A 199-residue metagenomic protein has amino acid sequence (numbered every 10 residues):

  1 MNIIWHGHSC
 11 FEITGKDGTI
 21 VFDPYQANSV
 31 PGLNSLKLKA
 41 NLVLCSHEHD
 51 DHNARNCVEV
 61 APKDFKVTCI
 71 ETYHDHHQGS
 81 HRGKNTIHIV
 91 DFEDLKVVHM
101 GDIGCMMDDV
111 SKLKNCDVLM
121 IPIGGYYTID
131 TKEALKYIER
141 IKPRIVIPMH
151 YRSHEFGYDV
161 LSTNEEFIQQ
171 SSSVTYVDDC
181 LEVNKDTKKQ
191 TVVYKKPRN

Functional and structural regions predicted by a protein language model:
M1-L42, H49-V118, Y126-E133, Y176-N199: Core dinuclear metal-dependent hydrolase active-site scaffold
A40, V118, A134-Y151: Proline-aspartate-enriched helix->loop->beta-strand connector
H47, I123, M149-Y151: Short secondary-structure boundary segments
R82-G83, D130-E139, V160-N164: Charged helix-capping and loop-helix junction motifs
S111-K114, K136-E139, Q169: Replace "anionic and nucleotidyl ligands
R144-I145, M149-N199: Accessory terminal helices/loops
